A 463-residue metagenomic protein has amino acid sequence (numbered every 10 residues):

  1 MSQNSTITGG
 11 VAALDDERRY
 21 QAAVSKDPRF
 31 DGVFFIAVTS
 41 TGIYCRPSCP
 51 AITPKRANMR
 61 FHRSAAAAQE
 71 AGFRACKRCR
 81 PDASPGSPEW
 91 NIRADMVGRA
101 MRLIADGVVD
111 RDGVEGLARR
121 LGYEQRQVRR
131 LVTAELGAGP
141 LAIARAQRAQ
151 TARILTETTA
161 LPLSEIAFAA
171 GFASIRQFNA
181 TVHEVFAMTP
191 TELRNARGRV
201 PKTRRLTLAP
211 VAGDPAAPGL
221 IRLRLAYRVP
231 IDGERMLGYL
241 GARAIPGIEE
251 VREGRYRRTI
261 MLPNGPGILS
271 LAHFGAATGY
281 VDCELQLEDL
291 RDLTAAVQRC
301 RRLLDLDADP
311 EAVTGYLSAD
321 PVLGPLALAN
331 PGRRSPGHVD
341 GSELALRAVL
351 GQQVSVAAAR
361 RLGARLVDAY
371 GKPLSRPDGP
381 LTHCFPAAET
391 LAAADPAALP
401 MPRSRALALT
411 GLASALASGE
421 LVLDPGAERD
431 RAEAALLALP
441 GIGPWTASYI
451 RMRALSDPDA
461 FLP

Functional and structural regions predicted by a protein language model:
M1-P463: HhH-family (HhH-GPD) DNA N-glycosylase catalytic core used in base-excision repair
